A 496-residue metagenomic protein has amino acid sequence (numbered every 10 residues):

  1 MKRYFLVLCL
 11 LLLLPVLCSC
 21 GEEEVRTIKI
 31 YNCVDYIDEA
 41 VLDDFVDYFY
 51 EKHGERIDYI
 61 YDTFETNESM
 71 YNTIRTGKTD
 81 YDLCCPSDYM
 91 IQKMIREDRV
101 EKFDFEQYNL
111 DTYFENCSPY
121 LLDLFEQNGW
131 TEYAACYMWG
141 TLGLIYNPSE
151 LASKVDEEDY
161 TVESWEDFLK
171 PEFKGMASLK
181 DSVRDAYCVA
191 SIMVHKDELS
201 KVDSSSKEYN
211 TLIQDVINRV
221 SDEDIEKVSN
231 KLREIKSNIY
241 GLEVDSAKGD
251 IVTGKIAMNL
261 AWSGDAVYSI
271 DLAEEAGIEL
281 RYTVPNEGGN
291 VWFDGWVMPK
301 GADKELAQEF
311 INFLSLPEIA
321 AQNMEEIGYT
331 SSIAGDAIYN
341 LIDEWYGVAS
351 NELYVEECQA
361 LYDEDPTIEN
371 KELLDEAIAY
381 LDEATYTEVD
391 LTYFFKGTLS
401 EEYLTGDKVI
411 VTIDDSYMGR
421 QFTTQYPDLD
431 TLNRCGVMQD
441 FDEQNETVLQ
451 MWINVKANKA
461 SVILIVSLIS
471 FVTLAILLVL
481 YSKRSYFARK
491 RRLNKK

Functional and structural regions predicted by a protein language model:
V16-S19: C-terminal motif of bacterial Sec signal peptides marking the signal peptidase cleavage site
E23-E97, Y113, A460-L464: Early extracytoplasmic/lumenal segment of secretory-pathway proteins
N32-A40, S87, I95-K255, S269: Extracytoplasmic ligand-binding site segments that recognize negatively charged/polar headgroups
S237-G301, D343, S350: Extracytoplasmic/periplasmic substrate-binding proteins
D294-Y426, R492: Mature extracytoplasmic/periplasmic domains
N454-V472: Juxtamembrane/start-of-transmembrane alpha-helix segments at the extracytoplasmic/lumenal side of membrane anchors
V472-Y486: Alpha-helical transmembrane segments
F487-K496: Cytoplasmic C-terminal tails of single-pass
